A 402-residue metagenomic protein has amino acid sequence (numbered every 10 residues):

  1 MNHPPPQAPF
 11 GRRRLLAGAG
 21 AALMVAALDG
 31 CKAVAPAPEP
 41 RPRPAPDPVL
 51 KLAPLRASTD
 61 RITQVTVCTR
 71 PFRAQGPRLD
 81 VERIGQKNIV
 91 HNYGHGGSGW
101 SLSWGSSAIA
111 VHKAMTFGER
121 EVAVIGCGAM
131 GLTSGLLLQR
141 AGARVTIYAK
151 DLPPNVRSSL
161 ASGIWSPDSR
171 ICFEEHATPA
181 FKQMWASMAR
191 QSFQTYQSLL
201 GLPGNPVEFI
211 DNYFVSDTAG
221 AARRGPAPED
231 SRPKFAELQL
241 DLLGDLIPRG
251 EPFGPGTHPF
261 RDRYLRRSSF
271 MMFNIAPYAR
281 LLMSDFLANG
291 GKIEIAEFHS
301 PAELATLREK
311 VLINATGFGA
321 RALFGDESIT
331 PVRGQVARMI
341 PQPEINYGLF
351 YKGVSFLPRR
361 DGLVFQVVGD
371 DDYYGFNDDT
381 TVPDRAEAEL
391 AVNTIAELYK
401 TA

Functional and structural regions predicted by a protein language model:
M1-G11, A21: N-terminal secretory signal peptides
G18-G20, T59, V65-Q86, S158-L160 (+2 more regions): Flavin (FAD/FMN) cofactor-binding and adjacent substrate-gating region of FAD-dependent oxidoreductase domains
P38-G85, G94-W100, A108, G128-A143 (+3 more regions): Active-site substrate-recognition segment that forms the wall of the catalytic cavity or substrate channel
S98-L102, A180-M188, R266-L281, V382-A386: Short beta-strand to alpha-helix junction loop
L152-M188, L242-R249, P255-G256: Glycine-rich active-site loop/strand segments that organize a redox cofactor
K292-A305: A conserved short coil-to-beta-strand element within the FAD-binding core of flavoproteins
K310-T316: Short hydrophobic core segments
